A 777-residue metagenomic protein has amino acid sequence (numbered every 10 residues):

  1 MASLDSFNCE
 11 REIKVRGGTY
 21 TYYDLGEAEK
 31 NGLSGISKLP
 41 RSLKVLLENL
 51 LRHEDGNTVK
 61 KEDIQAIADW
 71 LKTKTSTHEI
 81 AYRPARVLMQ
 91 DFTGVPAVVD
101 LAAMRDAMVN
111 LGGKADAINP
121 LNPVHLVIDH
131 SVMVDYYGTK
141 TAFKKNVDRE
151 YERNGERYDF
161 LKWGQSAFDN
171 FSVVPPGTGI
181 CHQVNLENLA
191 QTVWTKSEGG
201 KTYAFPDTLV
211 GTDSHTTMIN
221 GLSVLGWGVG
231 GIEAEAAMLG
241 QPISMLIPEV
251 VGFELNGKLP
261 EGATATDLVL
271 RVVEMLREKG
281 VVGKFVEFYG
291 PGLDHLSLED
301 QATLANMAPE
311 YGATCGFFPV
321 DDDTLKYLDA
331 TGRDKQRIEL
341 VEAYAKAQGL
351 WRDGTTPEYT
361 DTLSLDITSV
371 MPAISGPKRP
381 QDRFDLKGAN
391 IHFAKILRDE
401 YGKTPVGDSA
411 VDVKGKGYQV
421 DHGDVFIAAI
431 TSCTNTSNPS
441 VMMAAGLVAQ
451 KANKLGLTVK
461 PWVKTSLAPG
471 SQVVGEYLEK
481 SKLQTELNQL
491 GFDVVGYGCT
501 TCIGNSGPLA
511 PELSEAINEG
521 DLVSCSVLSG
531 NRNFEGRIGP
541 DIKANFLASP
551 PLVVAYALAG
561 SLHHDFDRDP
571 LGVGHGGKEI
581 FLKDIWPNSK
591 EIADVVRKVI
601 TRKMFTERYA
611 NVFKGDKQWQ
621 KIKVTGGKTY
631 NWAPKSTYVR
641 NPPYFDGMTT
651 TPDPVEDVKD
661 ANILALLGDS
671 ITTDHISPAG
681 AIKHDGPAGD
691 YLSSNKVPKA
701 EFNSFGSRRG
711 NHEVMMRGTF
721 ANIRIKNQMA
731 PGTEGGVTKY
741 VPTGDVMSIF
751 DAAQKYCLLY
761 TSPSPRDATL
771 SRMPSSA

Functional and structural regions predicted by a protein language model:
A2-A142, S297-A302, T314-D322, D329 (+2 more regions): N-terminal amphipathic, basic-rich helices that act as targeting or association modules
D55-L255, L268-V269, S375, A394-L397 (+7 more regions): Long, structured ligand/cofactor-binding scaffold of large enzymes
N110-Y151, L296-T303, P309-R398, P570-Q618 (+1 more regions): Terminal amphipathic helices with adjacent charged low-complexity linkers/tails
F205-R337, T458-V459, T501, N505-F605: Mobile "lid/hinge" segments at catalytic clefts and subdomain interfaces of large enzymes
K335-L340, Q348-P357, G376-K378, G539 (+6 more regions): Intein/HINT protein-splicing elements and their conserved insertion hotspots or analogous self-processing inserts
Y760-D767: Conserved small/polar residues in nucleotide/adenosyl-binding loops
D767, S771-A777: Positively charged, low-complexity/disordered segments
